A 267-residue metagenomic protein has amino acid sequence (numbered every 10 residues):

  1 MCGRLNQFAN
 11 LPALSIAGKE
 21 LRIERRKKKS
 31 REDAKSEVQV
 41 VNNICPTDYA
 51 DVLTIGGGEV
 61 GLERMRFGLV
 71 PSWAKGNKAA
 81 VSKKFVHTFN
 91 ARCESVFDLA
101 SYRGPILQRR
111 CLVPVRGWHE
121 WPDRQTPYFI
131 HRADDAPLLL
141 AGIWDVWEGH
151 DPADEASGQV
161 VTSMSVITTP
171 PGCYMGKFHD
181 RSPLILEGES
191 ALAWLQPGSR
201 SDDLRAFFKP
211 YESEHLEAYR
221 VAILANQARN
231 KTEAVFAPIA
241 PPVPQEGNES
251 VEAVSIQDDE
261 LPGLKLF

Functional and structural regions predicted by a protein language model:
M1-F267: Short linear sequence motif anchored by a di-proline
